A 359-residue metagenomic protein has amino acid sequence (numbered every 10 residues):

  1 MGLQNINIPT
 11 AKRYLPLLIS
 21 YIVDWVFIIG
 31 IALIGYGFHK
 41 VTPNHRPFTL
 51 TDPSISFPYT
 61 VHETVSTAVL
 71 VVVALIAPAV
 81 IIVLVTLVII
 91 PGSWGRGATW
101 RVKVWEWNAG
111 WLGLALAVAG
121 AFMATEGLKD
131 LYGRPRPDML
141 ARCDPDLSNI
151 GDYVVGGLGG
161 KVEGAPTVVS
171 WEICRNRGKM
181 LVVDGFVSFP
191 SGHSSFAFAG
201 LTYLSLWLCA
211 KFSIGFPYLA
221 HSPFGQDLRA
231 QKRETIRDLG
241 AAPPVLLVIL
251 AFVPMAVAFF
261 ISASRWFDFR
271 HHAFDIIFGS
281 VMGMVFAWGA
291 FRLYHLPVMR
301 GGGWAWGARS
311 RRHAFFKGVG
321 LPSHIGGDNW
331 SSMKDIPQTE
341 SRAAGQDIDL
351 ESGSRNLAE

Functional and structural regions predicted by a protein language model:
M1, L321-E359: Eukaryotic low-complexity, intrinsically disordered tracts enriched in Ser/Thr/Pro/Gln
M1-G113, M123, G127-D144, M180-L181: N-terminal transmembrane-helix/juxtamembrane module of multi-pass inner/ER membrane proteins
D24-A32, A74-P78, I82, L114-F122 (+4 more regions): Alpha-helical transmembrane segments of multi-pass membrane proteins
Y36, K40, V83, L87 (+11 more regions): Generic recognition of well-structured, leucine-rich alpha-helical segments and adjacent helix-turn regions within
Y36-H45, V85-G92, G160-V169, L239-V248 (+3 more regions): Phosphate-binding glycine-rich loops and adjacent basic patches that engage nucleotide phosphates, nucleic-acid
A109, G151-M333, P337: Membrane-embedded catalytic cores of phosphoryl/pyrophosphoryl-handling enzymes
A141-G151, V155: Extracellular ectodomain/stalk regions of secreted and cell-surface proteins
